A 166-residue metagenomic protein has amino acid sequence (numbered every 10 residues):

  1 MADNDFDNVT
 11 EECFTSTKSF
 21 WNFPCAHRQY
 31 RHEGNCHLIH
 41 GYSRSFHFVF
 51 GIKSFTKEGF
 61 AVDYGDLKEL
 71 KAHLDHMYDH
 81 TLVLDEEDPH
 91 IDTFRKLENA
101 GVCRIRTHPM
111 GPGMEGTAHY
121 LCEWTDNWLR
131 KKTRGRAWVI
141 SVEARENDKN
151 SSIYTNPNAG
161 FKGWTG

Functional and structural regions predicted by a protein language model:
A2-G166: Charge-rich, low-complexity N-terminal segments
